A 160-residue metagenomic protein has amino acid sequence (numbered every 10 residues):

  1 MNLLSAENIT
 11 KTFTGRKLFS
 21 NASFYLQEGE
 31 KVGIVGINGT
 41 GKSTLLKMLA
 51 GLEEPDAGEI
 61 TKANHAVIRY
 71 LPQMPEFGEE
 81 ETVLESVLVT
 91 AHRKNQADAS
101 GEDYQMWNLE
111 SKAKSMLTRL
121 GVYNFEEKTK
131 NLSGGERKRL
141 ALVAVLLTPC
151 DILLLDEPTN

Functional and structural regions predicted by a protein language model:
L4, L18-N21: Conserved structural motif at the start of ABC-family nucleotide-binding domains
L26-E28: Conserved hydrophobic segment flanking the Walker A/P-loop of ABC-type ATPase nucleotide-binding domains
V35-I37: The feature captures the beta-strand-to-loop junction immediately N-terminal to the Walker
A50: Helix-to-loop junction immediately C-terminal to a conserved catalytic motif
E54-E59: Conserved coupling/switch loops of ABC nucleotide-binding domains, chiefly the family-specific signature
A66, Q73-L140, A144, T148: ABC-family P-loop ATPase nucleotide-binding domains
L153-E157: Catalytic Walker B motif of ABC-type/P-loop ATPase nucleotide-binding domains
